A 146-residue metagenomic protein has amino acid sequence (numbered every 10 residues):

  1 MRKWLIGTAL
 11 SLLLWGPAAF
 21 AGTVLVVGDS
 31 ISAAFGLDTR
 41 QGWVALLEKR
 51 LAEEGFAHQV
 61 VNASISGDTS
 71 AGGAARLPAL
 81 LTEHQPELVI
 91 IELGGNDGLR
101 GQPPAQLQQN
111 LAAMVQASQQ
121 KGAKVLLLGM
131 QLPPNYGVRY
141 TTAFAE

Functional and structural regions predicted by a protein language model:
M1-T8, L12: Bacterial N-terminal signal peptides that target proteins for export
G7-T8, A18-F20: Cleavable N-terminal signal peptides
L14-G16: N-terminal signal peptide c-region/cleavage motif recognized by signal peptidases
F20-S66, R76-Q85: Serine-esterase "nucleophile elbow" of acetyl-processing enzymes
S32-A33, G67, G95, L132: Short, glycine/acidic-enriched loop or turn micro-motifs at the edges of active sites
R40-W43, T69-G73, G137-Y140: Conserved donor sugar-nucleotide recognition element shared by glycan-biosynthetic enzymes
K49, A74-E146: Alpha-helical cap/lid subdomain in secreted, periplasmic, or secretory-pathway luminal O-acyl-processing enzymes
I65-D68, Q102: Short, surface-exposed alpha-helical recognition segments that flank or form part of ligand/macromolecule-binding
